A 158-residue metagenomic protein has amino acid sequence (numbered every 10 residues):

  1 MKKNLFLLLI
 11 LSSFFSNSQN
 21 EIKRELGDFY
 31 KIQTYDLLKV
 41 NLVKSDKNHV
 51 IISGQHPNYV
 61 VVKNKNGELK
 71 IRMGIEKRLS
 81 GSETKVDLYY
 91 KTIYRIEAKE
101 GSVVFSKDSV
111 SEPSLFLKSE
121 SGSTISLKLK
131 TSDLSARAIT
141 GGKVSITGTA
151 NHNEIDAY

Functional and structural regions predicted by a protein language model:
M1-Y158: Intrinsically disordered, low-complexity terminal regions
